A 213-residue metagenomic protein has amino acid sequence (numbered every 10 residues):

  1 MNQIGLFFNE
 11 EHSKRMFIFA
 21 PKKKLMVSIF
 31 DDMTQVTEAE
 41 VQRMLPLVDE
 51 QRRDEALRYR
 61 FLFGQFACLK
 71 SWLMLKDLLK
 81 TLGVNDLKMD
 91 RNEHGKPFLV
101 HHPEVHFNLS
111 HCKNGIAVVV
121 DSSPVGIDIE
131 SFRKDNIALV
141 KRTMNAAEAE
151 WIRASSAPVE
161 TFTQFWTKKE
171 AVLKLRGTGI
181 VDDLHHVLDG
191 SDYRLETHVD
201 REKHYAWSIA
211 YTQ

Functional and structural regions predicted by a protein language model:
M1: Catalytic toxin/effector domains delivered as secreted proteins or via bacterial secretion systems
I4-Q213: Core catalytic alpha/beta fold that binds nucleotide/phospho-ligands
